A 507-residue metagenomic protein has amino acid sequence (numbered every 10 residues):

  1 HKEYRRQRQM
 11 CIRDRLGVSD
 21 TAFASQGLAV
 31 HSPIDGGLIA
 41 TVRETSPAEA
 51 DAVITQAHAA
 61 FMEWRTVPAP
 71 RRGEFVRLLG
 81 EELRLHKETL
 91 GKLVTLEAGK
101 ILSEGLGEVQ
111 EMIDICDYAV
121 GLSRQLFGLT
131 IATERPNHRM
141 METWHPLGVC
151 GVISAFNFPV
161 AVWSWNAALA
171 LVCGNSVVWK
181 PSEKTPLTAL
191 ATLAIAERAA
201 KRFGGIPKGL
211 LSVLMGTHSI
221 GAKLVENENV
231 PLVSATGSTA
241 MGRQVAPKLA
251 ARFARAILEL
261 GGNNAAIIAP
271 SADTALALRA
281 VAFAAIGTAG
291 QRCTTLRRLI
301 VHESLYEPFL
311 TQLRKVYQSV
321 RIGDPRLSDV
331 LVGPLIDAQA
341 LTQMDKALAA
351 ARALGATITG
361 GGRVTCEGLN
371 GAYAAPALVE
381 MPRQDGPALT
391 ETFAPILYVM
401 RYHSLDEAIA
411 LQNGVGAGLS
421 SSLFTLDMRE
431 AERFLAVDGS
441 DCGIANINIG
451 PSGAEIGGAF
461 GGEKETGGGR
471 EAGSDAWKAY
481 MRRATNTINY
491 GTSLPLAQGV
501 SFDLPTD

Functional and structural regions predicted by a protein language model:
H1-R8: Single conserved hydrophobic/aromatic residue that forms the stacking wall/gate of nucleotide- or nucleobase-binding
Q9-F23: Short, basic/aromatic recognition patches
D20-T45, E463: Active-site and channel-lining beta-strand-loop segments that bind or position nucleotide-derived/phosphorylated
D35-T41, G205, V230, I267 (+4 more regions): Conserved C-terminal structural/oligomerization subdomain of aldehyde/semialdehyde dehydrogenase
G36, R72, V94, C116 (+9 more regions): Residue-level signal for inorganic ion chemistry
I39-F127, N137: Glycine-rich loop-to-alpha-helix module at the N-terminal edge of alpha/beta enzyme cores
G128-L276, Y402: Rossmann-like NAD(P) dinucleotide-binding subdomain of oxidoreductase/dehydrogenase enzymes
R198, A240-R383, L405, A410 (+3 more regions): ALDH superfamily catalytic-core signature
